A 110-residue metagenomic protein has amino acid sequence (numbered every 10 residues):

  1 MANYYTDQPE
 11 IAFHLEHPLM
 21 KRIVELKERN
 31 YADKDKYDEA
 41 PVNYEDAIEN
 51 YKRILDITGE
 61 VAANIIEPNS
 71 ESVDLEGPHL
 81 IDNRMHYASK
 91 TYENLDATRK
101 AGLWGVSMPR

Functional and structural regions predicted by a protein language model:
M1-I81, M85: Extended, charge-enriched "interface" segments that sit outside catalytic cores
G59-E60, K90-R110: Internal helix-loop-helix
